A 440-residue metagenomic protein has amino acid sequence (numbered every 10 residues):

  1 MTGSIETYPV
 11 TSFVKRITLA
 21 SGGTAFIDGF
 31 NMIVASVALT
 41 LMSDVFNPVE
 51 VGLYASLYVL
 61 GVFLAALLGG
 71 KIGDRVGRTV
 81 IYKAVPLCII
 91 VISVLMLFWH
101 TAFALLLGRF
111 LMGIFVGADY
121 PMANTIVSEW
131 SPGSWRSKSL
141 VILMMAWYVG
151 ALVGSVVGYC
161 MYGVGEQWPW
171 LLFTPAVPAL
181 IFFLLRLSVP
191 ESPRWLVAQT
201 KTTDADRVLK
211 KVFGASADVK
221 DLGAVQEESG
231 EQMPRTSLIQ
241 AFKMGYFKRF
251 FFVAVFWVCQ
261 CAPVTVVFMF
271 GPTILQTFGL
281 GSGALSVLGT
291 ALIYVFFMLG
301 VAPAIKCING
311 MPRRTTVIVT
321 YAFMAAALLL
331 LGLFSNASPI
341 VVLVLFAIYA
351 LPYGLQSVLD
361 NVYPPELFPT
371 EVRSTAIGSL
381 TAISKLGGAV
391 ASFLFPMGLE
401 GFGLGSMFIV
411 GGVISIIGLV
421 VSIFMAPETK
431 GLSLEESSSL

Functional and structural regions predicted by a protein language model:
M1-L440: Transmembrane-helix signature of 12-pass secondary carriers
